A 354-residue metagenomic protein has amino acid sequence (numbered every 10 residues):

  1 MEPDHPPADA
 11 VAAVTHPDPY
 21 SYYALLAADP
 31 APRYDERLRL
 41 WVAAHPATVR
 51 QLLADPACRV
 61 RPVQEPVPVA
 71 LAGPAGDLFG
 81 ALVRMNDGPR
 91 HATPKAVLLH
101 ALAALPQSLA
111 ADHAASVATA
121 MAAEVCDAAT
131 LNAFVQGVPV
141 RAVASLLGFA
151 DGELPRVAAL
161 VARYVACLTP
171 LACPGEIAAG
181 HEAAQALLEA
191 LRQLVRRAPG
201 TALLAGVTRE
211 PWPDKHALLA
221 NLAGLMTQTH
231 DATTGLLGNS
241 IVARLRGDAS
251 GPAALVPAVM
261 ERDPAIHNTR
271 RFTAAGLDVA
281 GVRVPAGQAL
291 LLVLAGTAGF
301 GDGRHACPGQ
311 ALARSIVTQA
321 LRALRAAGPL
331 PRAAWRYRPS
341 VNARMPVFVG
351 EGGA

Functional and structural regions predicted by a protein language model:
M1-N132, V143-A158, L168-L171: Active-site substrate-recognition loop segments, prototypically the cytochrome P450 B′-helix/B-C loop
T48-L52, R244, V256: A generic structural signal for short hydrophobic patches within well-formed alpha-helices
A118, A159-W212: Cytochrome P450 catalytic core segment centered on helix I
A158-P174, A253-H267, A334-P346: Short, mixed-charge aromatic SLiMs
L188-R196, F272-G296, V347-A354: C-terminal domain-closing interface element
W212, S250-V282, Q288, L292: Conserved cytochrome P450 K-helix E-x-x-R motif and the immediately C-terminal K′/meander segment
L218-P252, P308-P329: Cytochrome P450 catalytic-core helices
V282, G296-G352: Cytochrome P450 heme-thiolate "Cys pocket" and heme-binding signature region
